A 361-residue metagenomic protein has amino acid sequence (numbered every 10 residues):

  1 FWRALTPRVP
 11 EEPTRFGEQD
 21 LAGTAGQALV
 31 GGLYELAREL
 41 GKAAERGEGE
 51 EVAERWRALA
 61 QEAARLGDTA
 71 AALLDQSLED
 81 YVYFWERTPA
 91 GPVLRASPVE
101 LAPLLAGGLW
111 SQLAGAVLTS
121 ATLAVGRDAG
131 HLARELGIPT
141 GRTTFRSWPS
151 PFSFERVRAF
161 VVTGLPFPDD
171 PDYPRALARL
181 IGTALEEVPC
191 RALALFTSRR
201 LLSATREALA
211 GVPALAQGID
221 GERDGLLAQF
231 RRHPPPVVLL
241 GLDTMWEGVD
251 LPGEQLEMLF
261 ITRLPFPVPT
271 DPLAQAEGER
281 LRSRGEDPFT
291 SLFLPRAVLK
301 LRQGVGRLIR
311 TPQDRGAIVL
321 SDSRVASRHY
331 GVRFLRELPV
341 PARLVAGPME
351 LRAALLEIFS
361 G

Functional and structural regions predicted by a protein language model:
F1-G361: ASCE RecA-like P-loop NTPase motor cores that couple ATP hydrolysis to mechanical translocation on nucleic acids
